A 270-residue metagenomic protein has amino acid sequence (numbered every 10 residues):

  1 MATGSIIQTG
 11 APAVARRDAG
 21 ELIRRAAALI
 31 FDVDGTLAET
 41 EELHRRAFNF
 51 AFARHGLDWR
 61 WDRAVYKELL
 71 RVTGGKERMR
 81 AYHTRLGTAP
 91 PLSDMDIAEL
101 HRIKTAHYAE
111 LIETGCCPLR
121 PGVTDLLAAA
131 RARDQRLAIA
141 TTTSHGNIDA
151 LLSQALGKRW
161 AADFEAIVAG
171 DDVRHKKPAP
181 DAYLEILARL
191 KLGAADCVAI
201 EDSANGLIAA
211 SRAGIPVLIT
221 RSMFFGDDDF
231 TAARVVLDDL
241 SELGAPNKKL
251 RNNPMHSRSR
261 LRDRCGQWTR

Functional and structural regions predicted by a protein language model:
A2-A26, A128, S144-G146, A150-R270: Asp-based, Mg2+/Mn2+-dependent phosphohydrolase catalytic module
I6-V33, L37-P121, A128, A132-R133: N-terminal helical cap/lid subdomain that shapes the substrate entry/recognition surface in HAD-like hydrolases
T36, T141-T143: Conserved phosphate-coupling serine/threonine residues in phosphotransfer and NTP-handling enzymes
F48, K104, T141, A179 (+1 more regions): Residue-level signature of catalytic and energy-coupling elements of molecular machines, predominantly ATP/GTP-dependent
D134-Q135, I215: A short helix->loop->beta-strand "cap" motif at the edges of active sites that frequently abuts
Q135-L137, T141: A structural preference for short, pocket-lining loop segments at secondary-structure junctions
